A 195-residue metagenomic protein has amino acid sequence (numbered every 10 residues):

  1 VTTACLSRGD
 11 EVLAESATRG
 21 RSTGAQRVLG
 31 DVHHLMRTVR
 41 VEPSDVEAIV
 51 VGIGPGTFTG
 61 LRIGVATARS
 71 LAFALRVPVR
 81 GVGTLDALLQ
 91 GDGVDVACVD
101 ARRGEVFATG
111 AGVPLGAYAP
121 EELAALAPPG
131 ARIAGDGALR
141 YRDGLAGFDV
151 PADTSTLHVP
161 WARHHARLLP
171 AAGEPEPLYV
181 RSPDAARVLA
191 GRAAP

Functional and structural regions predicted by a protein language model:
V1-E11, T23-Q26, R80-P195: Oxyanion-binding and handling regions
V1-V51: N-terminal beta-alpha supersecondary unit
R19-R27, F58, R62, A66 (+1 more regions): Residues at secondary-structure transition points
R27-G30, R62, A66, S70 (+2 more regions): Short amphipathic alpha-helical face segments that pack within enzyme cores and frequently flank/anchor catalytic
T38-S44, A72-V82: Phosphate-handling active-site elements
V50-P78: DPxDG-like acidic metal-binding loop motif
